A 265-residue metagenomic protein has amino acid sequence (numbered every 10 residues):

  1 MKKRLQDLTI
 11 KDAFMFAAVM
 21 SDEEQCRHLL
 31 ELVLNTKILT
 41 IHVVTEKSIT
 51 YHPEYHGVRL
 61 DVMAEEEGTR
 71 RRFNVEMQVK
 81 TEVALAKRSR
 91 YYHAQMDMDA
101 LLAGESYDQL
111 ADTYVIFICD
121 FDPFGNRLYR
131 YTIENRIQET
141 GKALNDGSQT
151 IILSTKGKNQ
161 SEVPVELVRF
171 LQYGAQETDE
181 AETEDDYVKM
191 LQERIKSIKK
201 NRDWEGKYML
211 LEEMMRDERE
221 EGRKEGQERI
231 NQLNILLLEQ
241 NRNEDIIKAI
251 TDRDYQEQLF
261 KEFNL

Functional and structural regions predicted by a protein language model:
M1-L265: Elongated, amphipathic alpha-helical interaction scaffolds
